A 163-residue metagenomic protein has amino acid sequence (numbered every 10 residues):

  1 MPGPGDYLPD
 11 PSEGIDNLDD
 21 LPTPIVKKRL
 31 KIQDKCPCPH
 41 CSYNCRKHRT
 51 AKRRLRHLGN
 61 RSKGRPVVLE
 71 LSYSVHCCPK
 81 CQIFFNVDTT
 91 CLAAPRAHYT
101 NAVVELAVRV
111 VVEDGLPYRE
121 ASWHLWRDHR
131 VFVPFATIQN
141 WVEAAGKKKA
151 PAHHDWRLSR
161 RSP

Functional and structural regions predicted by a protein language model:
M1-C91: Short, conserved DNA-binding cores of transcription-related domains
R61-S162: Short, positively charged, Gly/Tyr-enriched micro-motifs that form contact patches at catalytic or ligand/partner
